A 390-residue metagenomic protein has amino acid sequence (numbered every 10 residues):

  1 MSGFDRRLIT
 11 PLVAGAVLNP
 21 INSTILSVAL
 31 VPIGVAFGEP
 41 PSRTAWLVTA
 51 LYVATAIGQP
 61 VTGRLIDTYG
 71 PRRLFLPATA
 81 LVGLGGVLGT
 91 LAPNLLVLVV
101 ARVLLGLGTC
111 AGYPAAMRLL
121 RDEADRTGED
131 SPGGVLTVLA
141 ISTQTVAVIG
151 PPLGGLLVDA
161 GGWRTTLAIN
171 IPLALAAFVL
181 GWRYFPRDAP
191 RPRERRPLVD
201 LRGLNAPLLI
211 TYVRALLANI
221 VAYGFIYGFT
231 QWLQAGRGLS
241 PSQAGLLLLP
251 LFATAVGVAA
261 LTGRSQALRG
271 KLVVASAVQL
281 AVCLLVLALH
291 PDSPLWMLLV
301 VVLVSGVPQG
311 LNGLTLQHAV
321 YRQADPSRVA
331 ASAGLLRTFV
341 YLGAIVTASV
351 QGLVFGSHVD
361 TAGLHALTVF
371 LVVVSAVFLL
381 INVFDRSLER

Functional and structural regions predicted by a protein language model:
S2-V31, F37-A50, A54-G63, G70-G85 (+5 more regions): 12-transmembrane solute porter fold
L91-A92, A324: Transmembrane helix irregularities
V103-I141: Cytoplasmic helix-loop-helix junction between adjacent transmembrane helices in 12-TM secondary transporters
G133-I141, E194, R269-S276: Cytoplasmic-side transmembrane-helix entry/capping segments in multi-pass membrane proteins
G134-G150, F339-A348: Glycine-rich segments within core transmembrane alpha-helices of 12-TM secondary carriers
L139-W182, P192-E194: Helix-loop-helix hairpin linking two adjacent transmembrane segments in secondary transporters
V179-E194, V383-R390: Helix-loop junctions on the cytosolic side of multi-pass membrane transporters, especially the intracellular loop
